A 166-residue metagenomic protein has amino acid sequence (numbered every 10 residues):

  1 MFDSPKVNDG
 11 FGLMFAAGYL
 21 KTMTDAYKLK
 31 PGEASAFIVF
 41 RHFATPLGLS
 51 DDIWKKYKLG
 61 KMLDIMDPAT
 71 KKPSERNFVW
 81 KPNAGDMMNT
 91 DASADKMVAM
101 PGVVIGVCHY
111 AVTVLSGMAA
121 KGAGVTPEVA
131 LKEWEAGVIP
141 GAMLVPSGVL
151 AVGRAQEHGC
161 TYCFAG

Functional and structural regions predicted by a protein language model:
M1-G166: Secreted/extracellular ectodomain signature
